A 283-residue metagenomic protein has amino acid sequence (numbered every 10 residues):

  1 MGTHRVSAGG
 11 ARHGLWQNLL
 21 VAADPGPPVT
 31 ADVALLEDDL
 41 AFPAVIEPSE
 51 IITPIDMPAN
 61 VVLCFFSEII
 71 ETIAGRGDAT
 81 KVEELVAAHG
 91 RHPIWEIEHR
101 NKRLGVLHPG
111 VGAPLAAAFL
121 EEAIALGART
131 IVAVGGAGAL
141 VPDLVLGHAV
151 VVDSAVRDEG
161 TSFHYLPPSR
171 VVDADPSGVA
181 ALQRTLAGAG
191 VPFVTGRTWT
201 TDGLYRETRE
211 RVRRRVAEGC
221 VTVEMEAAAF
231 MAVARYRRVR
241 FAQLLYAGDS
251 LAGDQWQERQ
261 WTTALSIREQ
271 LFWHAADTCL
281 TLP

Functional and structural regions predicted by a protein language model:
M1-A11: Extreme N-terminal basic, low-complexity initiation segments that serve as generic localization/processing leaders
G10, G14-A181: Metabolite-binding pocket within alpha/beta catalytic cores that recognizes anionic/polar moieties
I124-A125, V216, R235: Non-catalytic positions within long, well-ordered alpha-helices that form the structural scaffold/packing of enzyme
R129-T130, V221, R240: Short acidic/polar active-site loop segments enriched in Thr and Asp
V171-A217: Active-site rim beta-loop-alpha module in soluble metabolic enzymes
A228-T263: Zn-dependent metallopeptidase/amidohydrolase metal-coordination segment
L251-P283: His/Asp/Glu-rich mid-to-C-terminal helical/loop segments that flank catalytic regions of hydrolases
